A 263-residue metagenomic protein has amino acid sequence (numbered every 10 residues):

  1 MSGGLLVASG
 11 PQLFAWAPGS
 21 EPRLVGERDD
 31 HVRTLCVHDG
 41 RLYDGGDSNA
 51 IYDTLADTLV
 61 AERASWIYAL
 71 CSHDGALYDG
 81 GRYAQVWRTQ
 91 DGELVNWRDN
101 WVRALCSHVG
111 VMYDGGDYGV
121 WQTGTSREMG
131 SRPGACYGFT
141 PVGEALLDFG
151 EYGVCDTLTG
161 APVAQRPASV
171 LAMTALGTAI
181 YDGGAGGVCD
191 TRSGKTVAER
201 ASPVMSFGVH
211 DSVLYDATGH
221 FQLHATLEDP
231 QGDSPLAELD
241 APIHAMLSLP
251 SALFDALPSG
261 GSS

Functional and structural regions predicted by a protein language model:
M1-E27: An edge-strand/N-cap motif at the start of beta-rich repeat modules
L6-A8, Y43-G45, Y78-G80, Y113-G115 (+4 more regions): Conserved beta-strand element within WD40/beta-propeller blades
F14-A17, Y52-T54, W87-T89, W121-G124 (+3 more regions): Hydrophobic/aromatic beta-strand positions that recur at structurally equivalent sites within the blades
S20-E27, D57-E62, G92-W97, T125-S131 (+3 more regions): A short beta-strand motif characteristic of beta-propeller blades
D29-D39, A64-D74, D99-H108, P133-G143 (+3 more regions): Repeated scaffold domains used in trafficking and secretory/extracellular systems, primarily beta-propellers
G130-P141, L146-A198, S202-P203: Eukaryotic tandem repeat interaction scaffolds
V213-S263: Blade-level signature of beta-propeller repeat domains, shared across WD40, Kelch, NHL, RCC1 and BNR/Asp-box propellers
